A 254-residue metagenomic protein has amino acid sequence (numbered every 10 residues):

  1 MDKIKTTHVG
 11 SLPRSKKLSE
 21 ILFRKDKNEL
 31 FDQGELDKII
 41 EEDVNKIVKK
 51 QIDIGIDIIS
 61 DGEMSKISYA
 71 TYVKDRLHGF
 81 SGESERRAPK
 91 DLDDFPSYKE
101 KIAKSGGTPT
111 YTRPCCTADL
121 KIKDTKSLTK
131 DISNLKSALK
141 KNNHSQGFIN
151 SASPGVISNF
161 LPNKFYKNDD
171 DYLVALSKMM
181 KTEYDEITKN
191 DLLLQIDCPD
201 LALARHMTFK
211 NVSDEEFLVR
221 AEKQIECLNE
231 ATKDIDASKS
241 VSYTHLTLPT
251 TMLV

Functional and structural regions predicted by a protein language model:
M1-S11: Class II aminoacyl-tRNA synthetase catalytic cores and aaRS-like
I4, Q51, I149, I187 (+1 more regions): Conserved, mostly hydrophobic/aromatic
V9, P13-N28, S81-V219: Active-site-proximal, glycine-rich beta->alpha crossover segments in alpha/beta enzymes that shape flexible
E29-A70: TRNA-binding/sensing appendages of the translation machinery
L36-V48, D131-L135, L176-Y184, Q224-A231: Alpha-helical packing segments of well-folded alpha/beta enzyme cores
S213-V241: Acidic, glycine-rich loop-and-beta core segments that form the ion-binding/anion-interacting portion of active sites
T244-T250: Conserved small/polar residues in nucleotide/adenosyl-binding loops
